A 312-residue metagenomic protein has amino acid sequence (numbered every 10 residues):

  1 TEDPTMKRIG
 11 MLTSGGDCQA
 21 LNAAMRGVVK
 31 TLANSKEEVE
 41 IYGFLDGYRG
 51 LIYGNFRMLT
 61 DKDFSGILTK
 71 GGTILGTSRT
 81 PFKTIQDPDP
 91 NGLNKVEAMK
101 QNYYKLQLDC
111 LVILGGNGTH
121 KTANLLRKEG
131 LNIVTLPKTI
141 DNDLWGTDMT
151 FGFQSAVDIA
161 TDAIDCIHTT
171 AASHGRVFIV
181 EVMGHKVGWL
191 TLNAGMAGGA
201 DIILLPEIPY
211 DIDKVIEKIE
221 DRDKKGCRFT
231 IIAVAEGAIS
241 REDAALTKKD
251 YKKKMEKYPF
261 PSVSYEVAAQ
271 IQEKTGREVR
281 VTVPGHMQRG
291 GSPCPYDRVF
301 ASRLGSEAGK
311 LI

Functional and structural regions predicted by a protein language model:
D3-N55: N-terminal phosphate-binding or glycine-rich loops at protein starts, especially the Walker A/P-loop of NTPases
R8-G16, I74-G76, D109-I113, F178-E181: Short glycine-rich or small-residue beta-strand-to-loop segments that form or flank ligand, phosphate, metal/Fe-S
D17-V28, L51-I52, V96-E97, C110-N124 (+6 more regions): Short glycine/serine/threonine-rich phosphate/pyrophosphate-binding segments that cradle anionic phosphate groups
S35-K36, Y42, L126-T150, Q154-V157 (+1 more regions): Short, acidic/small-residue loops that bind anionic groups at enzyme active sites
Y53-L111, F151-D158, D162: Glycine-rich oxoanion-binding loops at beta->alpha junctions
N102, I113-G115, K121-L125, F153-H174 (+1 more regions): Accessory alpha-helical/coil subdomains and C-terminal extensions that flank or cap enzyme catalytic cores
P259-I312: C-terminal non-catalytic interaction/assembly regions of soluble proteins
